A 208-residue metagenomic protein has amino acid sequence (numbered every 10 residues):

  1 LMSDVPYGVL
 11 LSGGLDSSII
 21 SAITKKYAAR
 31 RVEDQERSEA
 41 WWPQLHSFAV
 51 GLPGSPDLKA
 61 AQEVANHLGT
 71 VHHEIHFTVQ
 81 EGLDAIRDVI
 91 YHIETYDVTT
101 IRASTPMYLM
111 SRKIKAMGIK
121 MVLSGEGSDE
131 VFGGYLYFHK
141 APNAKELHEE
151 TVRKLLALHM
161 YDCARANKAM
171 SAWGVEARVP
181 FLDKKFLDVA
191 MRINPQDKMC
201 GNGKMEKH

Functional and structural regions predicted by a protein language model:
L1-H208: ATP-dependent adenylate-handling active sites, centered on carboxylate activation for C-N bond formation
